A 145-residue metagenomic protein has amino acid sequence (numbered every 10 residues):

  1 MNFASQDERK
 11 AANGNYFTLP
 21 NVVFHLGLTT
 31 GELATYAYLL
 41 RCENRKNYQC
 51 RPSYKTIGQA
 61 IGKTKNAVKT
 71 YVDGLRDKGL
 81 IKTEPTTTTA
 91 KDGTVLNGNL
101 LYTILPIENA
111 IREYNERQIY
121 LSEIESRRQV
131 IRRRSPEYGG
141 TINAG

Functional and structural regions predicted by a protein language model:
M1-N66, D73, V95: Short recognition helix of helix-turn-helix/winged-helix DNA-binding domains
T64-I131, S135: Winged-helix/helix-turn-helix nucleic-acid-interaction surface
P136-G145: Short acidic DE-rich linear segments
